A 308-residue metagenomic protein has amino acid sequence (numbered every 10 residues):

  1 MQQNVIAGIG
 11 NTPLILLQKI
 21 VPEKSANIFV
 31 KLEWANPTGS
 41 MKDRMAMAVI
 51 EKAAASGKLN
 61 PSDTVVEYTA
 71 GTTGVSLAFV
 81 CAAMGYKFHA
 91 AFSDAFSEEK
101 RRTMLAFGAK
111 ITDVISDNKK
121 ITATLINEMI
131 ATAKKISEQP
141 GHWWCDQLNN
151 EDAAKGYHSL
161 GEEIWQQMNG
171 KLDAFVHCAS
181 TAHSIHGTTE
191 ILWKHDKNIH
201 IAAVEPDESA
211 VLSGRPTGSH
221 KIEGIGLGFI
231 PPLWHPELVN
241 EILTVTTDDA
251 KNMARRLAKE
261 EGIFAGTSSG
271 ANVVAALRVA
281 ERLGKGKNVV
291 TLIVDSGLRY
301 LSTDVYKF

Functional and structural regions predicted by a protein language model:
M1-F308: PLP-dependent amino-acid enzyme catalytic core
